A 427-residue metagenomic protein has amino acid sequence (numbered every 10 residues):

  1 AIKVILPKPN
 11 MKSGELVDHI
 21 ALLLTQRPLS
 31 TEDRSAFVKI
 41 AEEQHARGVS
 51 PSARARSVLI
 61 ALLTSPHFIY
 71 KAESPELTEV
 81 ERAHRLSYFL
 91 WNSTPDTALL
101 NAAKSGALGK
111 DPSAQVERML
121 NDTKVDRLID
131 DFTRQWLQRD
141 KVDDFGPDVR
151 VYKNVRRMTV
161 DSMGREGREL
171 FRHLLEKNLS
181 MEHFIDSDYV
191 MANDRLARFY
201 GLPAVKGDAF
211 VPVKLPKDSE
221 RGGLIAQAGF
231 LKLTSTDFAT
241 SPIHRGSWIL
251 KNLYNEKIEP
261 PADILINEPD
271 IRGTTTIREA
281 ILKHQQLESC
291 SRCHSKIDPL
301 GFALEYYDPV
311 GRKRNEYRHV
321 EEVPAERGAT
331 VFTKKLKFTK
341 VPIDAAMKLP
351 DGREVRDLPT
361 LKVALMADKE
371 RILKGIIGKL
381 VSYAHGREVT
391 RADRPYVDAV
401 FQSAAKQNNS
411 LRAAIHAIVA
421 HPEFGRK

Functional and structural regions predicted by a protein language model:
I2, L6-V58, P66: A conserved hydrophobic secondary-structure block that centers on an alpha-helix together with its immediately flanking
K3-P9, I69-H84, L108-T123, G167-M191 (+1 more regions): Extended, non-catalytic structural segments that build the interaction scaffolds of large macromolecular assemblies
P28, S57-I60, T64-H67, K71 (+1 more regions): Extended surface/linker regions that mediate inter-domain or inter-protein docking in multi-component redox
D33, F37, P66-Y70, R82 (+7 more regions): Extended, hydrophobic alpha-helical segments in both membrane/secreted and soluble proteins
S35-V49, A103-D111, Q115-L120, K153-M158 (+1 more regions): Amphipathic alpha-helical segments that form the core helices of the histone-fold
E76-A83, Y88-D131, G146-V149, L411: Extended, well-ordered alpha-helical scaffold/bundle regions in very large, multi-domain proteins
A197, P212-L358, L365-K369, L373 (+4 more regions): Sequence context surrounding c-type heme c attachment/ligation sites in exported
